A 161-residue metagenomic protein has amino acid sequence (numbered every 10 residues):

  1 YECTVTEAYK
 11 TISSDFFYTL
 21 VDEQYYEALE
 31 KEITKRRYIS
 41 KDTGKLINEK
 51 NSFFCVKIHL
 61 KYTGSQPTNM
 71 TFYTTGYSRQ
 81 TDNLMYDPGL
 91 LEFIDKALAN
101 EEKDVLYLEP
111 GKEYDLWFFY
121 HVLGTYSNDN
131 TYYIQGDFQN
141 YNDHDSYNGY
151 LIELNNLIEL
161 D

Functional and structural regions predicted by a protein language model:
Y1-D161: Conserved functional micro-motifs across diverse proteins
